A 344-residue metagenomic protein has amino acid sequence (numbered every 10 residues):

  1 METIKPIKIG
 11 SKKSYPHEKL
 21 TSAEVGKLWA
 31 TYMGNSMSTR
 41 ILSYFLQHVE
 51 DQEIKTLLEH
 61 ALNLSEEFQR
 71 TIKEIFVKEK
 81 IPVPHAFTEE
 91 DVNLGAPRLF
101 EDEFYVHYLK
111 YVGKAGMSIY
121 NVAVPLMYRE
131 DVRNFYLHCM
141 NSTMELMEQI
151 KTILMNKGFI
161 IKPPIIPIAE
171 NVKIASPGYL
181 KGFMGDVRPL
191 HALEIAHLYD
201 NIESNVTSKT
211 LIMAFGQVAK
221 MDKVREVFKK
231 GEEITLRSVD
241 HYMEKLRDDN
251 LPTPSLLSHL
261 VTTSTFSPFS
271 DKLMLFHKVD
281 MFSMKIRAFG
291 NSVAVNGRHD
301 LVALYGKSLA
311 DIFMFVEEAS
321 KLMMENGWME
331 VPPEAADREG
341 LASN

Functional and structural regions predicted by a protein language model:
M1-E18, E24-G26, T39-R40, Y44-F104: An N-terminus-focused feature that recognizes amino-terminal "leader" regions
I9-G26, P84-L109, V172-H197, L256-V279 (+1 more regions): Acidic/His metal-coordination segments adjacent to aromatic residues that form catalytic metal sites in metalloenzymes
K19-H48, L99-Y128, V187-V218, S270-G297: Alpha-helical bundle segments that constitute or directly flank the non-heme di-iron/ferroxidase center
A23-L28, E50-L64, Y105, E130-M144 (+4 more regions): Alpha-helical scaffold segments that form or flank carboxylate-/histidine-based iron centers
G34, S267-N344: C-terminal functional regions that serve as terminal interaction/effector modules
H48, Y108-I165, A169-E170: Hydrophobic, ordered structural segments
Q52-H85, M144-K162, K223-E226, K230-P254 (+1 more regions): Conserved alpha-helical segments that form or flank metal/cofactor-binding pockets of metalloenzymes
M155-M213: Loop-centered beta-sheet repeat module
